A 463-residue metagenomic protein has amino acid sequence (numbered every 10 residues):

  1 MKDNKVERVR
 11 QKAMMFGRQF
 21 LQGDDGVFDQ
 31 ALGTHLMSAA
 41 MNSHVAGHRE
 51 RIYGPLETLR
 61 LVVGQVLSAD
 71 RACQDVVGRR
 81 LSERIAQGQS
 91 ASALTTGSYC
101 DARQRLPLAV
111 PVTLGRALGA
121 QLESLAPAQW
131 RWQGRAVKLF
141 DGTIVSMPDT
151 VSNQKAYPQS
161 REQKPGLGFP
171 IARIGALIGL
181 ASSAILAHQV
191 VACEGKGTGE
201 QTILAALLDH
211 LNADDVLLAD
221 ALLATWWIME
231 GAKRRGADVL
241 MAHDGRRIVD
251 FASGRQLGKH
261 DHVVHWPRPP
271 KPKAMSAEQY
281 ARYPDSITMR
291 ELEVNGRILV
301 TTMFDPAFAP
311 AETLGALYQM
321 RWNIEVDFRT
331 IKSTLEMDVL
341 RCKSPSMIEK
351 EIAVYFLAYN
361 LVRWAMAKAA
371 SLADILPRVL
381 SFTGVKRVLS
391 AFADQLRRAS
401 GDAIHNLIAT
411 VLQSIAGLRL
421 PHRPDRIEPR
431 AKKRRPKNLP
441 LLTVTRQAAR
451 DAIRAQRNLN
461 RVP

Functional and structural regions predicted by a protein language model:
M1-R79, Q89-S92, R103-L106, T113-A117 (+4 more regions): Single, function-defining residue in the core of a domain
E83-S98: Short, positively charged loop/turn segments that connect secondary-structure elements
Q129: Noncatalytic carbohydrate-binding groove/subsite architecture in carbohydrate-active enzymes
